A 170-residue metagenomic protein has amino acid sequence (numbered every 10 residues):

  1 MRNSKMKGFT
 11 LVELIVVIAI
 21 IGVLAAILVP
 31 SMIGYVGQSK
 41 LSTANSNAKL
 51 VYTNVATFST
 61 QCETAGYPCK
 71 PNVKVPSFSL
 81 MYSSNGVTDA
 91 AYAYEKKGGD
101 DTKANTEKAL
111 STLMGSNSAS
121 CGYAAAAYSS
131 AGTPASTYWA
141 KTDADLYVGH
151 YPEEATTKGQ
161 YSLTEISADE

Functional and structural regions predicted by a protein language model:
M1-R2: N-terminal secretory signal peptides that target proteins for export/translocation
M6-I33: N-terminal single-pass transmembrane signal-anchor helix
M32-Y52, C62: Aliphatic-rich helix starts adjacent to a transmembrane/signal segment
T53-F78: Alpha-helix exit/C-cap motif
V75-K108: Acidic, glycine-rich loop-and-strand cores that form catalytic or ligand-binding grooves in diverse globular domains
S111-E170: Short, surface-exposed interaction loops/tails
